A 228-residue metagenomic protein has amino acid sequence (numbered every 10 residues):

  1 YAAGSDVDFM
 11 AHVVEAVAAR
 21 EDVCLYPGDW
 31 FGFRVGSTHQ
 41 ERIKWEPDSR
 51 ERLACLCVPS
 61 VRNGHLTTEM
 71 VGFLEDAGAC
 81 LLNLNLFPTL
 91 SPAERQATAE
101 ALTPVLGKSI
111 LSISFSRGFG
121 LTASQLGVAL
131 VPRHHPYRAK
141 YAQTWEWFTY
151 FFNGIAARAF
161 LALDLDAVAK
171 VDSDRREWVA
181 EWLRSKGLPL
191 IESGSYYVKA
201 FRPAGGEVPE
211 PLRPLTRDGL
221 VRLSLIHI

Functional and structural regions predicted by a protein language model:
Y1-I226: PLP-dependent class I/II
